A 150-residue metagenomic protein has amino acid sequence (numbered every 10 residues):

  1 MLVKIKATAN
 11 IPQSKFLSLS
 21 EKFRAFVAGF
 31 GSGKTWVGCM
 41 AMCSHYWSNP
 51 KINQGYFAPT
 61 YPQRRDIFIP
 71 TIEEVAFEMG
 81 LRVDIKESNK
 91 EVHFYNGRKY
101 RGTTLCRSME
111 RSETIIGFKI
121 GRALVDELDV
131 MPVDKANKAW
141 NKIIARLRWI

Functional and structural regions predicted by a protein language model:
M1-I150: Phosphate/NTP-binding elements of NTP-utilizing enzymes
